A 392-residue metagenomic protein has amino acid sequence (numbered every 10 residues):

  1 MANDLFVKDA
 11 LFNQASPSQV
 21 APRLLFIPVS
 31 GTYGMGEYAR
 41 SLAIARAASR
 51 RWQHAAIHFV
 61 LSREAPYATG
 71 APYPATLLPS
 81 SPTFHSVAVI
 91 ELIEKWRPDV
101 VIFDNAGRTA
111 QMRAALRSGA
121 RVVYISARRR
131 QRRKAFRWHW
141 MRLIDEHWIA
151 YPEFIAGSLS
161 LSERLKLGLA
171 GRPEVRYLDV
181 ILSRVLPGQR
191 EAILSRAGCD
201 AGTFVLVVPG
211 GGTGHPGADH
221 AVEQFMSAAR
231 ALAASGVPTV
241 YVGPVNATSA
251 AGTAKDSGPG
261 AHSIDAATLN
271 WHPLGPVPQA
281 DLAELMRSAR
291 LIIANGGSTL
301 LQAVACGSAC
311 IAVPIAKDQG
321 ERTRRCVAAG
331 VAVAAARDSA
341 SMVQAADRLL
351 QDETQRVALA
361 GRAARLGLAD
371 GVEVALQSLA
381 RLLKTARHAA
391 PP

Functional and structural regions predicted by a protein language model:
I27-R51, F59-G168: Active-site and donor-binding regions of nucleotide-sugar-utilizing enzymes
R40, I44, L186, R196 (+1 more regions): Conserved catalytic-core segment of nucleotide-activated headgroup transferases in glycan assembly
S62-P72, A233-P276: Catalytic donor nucleotide-activated moiety binding site of glycosyltransferases and closely related
L143-G211, P244: A nucleotide-sugar donor-handling region in carbohydrate enzymes
R287-A294: Acidic donor-binding loop of glycosyltransferase active sites
L300-Q344: Catalytic binding pocket for nucleotide-activated donors in carbohydrate/polymer assembly enzymes
Q355-A369: A short, well-ordered alpha-helix in the C-terminal region of glycosyltransferases
L368-P392: C-terminal alpha-helical cap of glycosyltransferases
